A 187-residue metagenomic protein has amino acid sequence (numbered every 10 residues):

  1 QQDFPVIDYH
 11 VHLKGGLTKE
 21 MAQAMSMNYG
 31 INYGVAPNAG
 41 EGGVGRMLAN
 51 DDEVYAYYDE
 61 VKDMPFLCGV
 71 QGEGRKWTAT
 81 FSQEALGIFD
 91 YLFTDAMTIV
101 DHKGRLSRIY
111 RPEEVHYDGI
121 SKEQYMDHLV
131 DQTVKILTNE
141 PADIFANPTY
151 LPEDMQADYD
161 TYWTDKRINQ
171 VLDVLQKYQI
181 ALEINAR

Functional and structural regions predicted by a protein language model:
Q1-D3, R187: Short intrinsically disordered, low-complexity coil segments enriched in acidic
D3-D127: A metal-dependent hydrolase metal-coordination microenvironment
A96-D101, S107-R187: Domain-core and long-helix interface of multi-subunit machines
